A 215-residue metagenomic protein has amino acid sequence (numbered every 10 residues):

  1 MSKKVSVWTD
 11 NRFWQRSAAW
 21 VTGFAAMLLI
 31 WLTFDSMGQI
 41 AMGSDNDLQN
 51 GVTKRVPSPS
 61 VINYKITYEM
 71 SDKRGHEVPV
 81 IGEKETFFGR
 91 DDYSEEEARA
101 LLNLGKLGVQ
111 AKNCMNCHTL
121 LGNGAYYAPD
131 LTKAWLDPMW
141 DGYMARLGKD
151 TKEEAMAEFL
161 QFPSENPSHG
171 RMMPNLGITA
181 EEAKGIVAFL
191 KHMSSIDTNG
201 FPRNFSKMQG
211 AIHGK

Functional and structural regions predicted by a protein language model:
M1-S17: N-terminal positive-inside, membrane-proximal cytosolic segments immediately preceding the first
A18-D35: Hydrophobic membrane-insertion alpha-helices, especially the h-region of bacterial N-terminal signal peptides
L28, G38-A41, M193-D197: A generic secondary-structure signal for well-formed alpha-helical elements
Q39-K54: Alpha-helical transmembrane signal-anchor/signal-peptide segments
V61-Q110, K149: Electrostatic cytochrome c docking/interface patches
I66-S71, G75, R99-A100, A111 (+2 more regions): Extracytoplasmic electron-transfer domains, predominantly the class I c-type cytochrome c fold
C114-C117: Short cysteine clusters
N204-G214: Post-kinase regulatory C-tail/linker adjacent to protein kinase catalytic domains
